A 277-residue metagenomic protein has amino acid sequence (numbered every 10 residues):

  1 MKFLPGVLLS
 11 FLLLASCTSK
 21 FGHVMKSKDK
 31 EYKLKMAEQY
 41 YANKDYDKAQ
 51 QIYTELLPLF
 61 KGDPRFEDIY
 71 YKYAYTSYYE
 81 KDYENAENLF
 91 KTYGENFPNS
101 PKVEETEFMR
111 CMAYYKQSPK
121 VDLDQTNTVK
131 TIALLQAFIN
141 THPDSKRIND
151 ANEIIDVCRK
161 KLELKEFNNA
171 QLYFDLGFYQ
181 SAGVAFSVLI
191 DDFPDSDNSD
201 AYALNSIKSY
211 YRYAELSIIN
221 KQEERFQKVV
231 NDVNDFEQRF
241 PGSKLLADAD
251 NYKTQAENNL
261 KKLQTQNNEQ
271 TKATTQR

Functional and structural regions predicted by a protein language model:
M1-C17: Sec-dependent bacterial lipoprotein signal peptides
L13, C17-R277: Acidic, polar-rich low-complexity tracts and alpha-helical solenoid repeat scaffolds
